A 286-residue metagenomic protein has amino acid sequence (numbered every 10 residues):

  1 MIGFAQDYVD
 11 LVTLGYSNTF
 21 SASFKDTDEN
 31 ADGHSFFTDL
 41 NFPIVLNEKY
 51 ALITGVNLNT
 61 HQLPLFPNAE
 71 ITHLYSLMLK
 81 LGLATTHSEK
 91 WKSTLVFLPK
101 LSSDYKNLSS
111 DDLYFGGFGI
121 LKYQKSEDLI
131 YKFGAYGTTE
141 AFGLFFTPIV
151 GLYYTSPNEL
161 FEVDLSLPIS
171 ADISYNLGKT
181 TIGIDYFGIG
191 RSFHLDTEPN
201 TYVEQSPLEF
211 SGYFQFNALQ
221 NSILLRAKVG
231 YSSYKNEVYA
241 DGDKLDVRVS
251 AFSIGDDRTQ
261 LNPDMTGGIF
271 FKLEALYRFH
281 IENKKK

Functional and structural regions predicted by a protein language model:
A5-L65, L177, R278-H280: Short glycine/proline- and aromatic-enriched beta-strand/turn motifs that initiate or cap beta-hairpins
V12-F20, T54-T60, L95-L101, F133-G137 (+4 more regions): Transmembrane beta-barrel strands of outer-membrane/channel proteins
T19-S23, N59-P67, T86, L98-L108 (+6 more regions): Sequence/structural signature of outer-membrane beta-barrel proteins
N30-F36, I71-L77, S109-F115, L144-P148 (+4 more regions): Residues that define the transmembrane beta-barrel architecture of outer-membrane proteins
L40-I44, L83-T85, Y123, Y154-S156 (+4 more regions): Residue-level signature of outer-membrane beta-barrel architecture
P43, N57-P67, L167-V247, A251 (+1 more regions): Outer-membrane beta-barrel translocator/channel fold
L46-L52, E89-S93, D128-F133, E159-E162 (+3 more regions): Repeated loop/turn-to-beta-strand initiation elements of outer-membrane beta-barrel proteins
I149-Y153, F214, M265-K286: Outer-membrane beta-barrel "beta-signal"
